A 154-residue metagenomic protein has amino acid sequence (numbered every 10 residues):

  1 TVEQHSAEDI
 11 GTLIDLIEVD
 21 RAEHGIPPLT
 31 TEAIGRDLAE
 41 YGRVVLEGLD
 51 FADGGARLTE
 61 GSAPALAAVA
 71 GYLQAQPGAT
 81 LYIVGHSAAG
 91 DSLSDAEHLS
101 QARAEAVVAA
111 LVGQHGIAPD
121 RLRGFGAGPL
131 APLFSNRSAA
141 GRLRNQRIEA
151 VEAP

Functional and structural regions predicted by a protein language model:
T1-L81, G113, I117, P154: Periplasmic peptidoglycan-binding/tethering modules of Gram-negative envelope proteins
R57-A63, Q76, V84-P154: Periplasmic OmpA-like peptidoglycan-binding domain that tethers envelope proteins to the cell wall
